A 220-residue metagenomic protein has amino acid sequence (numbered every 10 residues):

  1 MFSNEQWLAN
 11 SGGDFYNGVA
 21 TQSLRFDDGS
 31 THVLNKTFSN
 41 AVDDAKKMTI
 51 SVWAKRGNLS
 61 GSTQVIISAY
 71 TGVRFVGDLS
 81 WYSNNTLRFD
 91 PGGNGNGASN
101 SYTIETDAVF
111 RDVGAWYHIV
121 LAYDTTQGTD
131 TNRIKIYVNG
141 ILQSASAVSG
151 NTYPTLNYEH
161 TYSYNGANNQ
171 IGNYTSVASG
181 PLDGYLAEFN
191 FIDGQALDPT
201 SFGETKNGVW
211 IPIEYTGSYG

Functional and structural regions predicted by a protein language model:
M1-K46, N84-S101, N165-I171: Low-complexity, glycine/proline/serine-rich flexible segments
M1-Q22, G29-S30, G128-D130, K135 (+2 more regions): Extended recognition patches within non-cytosolic domains
R25-D27, S68-A69, G77-Y82, R88-G93 (+5 more regions): Beta-strand-rich, repetitive solenoid scaffolds
G29-R88, G128-D130, Q195-T200: Extracellular glycan-recognition modules
I50-N58, I119-L121, I171, L186-F191: Short hydrophobic/aromatic patches on beta-strands that form ligand-binding or substrate-lining surfaces
V52, G114-T125, I136: Short tryptophan-centered beta-strand motifs in secreted/extracellular beta-sheet-rich domains of glycan-recognition
D90-H118, S176: Short, aromatic/His-centered strand-loop micro-motif at the edge of beta-sheets
N94, E159-L186: Extracellular glycan-interaction patches encoded by glycine-rich segments
